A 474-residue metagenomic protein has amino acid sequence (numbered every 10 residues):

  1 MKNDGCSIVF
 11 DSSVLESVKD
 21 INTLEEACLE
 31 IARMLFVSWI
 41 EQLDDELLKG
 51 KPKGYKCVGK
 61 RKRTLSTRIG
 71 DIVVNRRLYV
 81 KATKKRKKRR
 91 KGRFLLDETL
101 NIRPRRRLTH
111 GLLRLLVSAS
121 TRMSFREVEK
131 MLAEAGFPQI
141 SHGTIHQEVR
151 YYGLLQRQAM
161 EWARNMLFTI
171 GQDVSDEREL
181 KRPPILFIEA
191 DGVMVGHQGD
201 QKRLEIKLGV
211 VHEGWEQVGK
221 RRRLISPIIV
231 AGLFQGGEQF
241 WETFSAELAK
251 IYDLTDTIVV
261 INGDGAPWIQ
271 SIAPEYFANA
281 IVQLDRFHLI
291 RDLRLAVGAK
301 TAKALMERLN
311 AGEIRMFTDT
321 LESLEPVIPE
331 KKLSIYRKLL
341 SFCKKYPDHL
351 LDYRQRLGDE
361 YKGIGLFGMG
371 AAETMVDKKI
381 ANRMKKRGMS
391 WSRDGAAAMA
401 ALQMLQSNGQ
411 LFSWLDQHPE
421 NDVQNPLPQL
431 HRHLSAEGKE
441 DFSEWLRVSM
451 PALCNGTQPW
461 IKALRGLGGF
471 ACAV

Functional and structural regions predicted by a protein language model:
M1-V37, Y79, T83-V474: Catalytic center-proximal scaffold of phosphoryl-transfer enzymes
D44-R105: An N-terminal low-complexity regulatory-tail signal and nearby short nucleic-acid-interaction modules
